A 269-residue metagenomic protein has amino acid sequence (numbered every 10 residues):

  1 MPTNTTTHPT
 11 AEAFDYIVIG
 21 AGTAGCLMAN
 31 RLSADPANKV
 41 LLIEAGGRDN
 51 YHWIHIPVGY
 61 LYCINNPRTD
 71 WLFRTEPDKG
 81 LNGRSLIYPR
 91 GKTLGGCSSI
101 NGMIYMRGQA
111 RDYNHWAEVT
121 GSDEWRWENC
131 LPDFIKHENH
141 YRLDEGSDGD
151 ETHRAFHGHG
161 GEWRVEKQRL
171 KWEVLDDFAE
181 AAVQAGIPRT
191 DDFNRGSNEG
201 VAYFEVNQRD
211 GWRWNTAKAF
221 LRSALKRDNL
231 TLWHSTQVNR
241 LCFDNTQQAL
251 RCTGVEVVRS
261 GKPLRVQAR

Functional and structural regions predicted by a protein language model:
M1-R269: N-terminal redox-cofactor-binding region of secreted/periplasmic oxidoreductases
